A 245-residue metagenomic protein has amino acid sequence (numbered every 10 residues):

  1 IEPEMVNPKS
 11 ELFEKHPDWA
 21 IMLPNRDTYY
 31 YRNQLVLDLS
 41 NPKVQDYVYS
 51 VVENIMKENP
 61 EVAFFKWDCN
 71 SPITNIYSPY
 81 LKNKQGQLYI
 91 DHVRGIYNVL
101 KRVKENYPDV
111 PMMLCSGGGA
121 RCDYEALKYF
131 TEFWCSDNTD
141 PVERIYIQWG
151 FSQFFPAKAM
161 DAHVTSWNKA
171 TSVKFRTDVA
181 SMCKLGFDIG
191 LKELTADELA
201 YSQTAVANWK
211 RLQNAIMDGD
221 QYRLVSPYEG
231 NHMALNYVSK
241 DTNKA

Functional and structural regions predicted by a protein language model:
I1-P3, V44: Phosphate/diphosphate-binding loops
V6-K9: Short, solvent-exposed beta-strand-terminating loops
E11-K174, D178-A200, V206: Active-site neighborhood of glycoside hydrolase catalytic domains
K104, Y222-S226, N236: Short, Gly/Pro- and small/polar-rich lid/capping loops
Y201, I216, T242-N243: Conserved structural scaffold segments of CAZyme catalytic domains across common CAZy folds
A205-N231: Glycine-rich, Lys/Arg-enriched anion-binding loops that position phosphate/diphosphate groups for phosphoryl
Y228-A245: Carbohydrate-binding surface patches
